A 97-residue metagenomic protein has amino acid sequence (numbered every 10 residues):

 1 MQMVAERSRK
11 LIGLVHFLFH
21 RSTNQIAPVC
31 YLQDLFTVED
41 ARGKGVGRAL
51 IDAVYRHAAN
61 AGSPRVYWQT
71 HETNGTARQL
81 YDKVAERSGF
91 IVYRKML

Functional and structural regions predicted by a protein language model:
M1-A27, I51, H57, M96-L97: Acetyl-CoA-dependent GNAT
A5, G43-R48: Glycine-rich acyl-CoA binding loop
R7, Q33, E39: A cytosolic small-molecule/anion-sensing beta-strand core signal
H20, V38, H71: Residue-level recognition of the GNAT/N-acetyltransferase active site
Q25, V38-E39, A49-R65: Conserved acyl-CoA
L32, V66-T70: Conserved hydrophobic beta-strand within the GNAT/NAT acetyltransferase core sheet that lines the active-site cleft
R48, D52, N60, E72-I91 (+1 more regions): Conserved active-site alpha-helix within GNAT-family acetyltransferase domains
